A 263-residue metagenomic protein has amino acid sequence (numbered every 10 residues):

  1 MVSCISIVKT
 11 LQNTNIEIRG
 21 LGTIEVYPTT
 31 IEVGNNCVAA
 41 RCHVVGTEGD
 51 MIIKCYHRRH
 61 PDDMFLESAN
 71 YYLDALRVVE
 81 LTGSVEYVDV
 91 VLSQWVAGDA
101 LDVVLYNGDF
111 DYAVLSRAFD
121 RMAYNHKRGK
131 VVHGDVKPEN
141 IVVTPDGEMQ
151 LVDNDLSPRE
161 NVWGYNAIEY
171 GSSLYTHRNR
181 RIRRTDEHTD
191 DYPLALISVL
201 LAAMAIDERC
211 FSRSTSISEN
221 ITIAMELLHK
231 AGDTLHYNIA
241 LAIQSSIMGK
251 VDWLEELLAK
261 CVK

Functional and structural regions predicted by a protein language model:
V2-E48: ATP-binding glycine-rich phosphate-binding loop
P28, N35-Y72: ATP-binding glycine-rich loop module of kinase domains
N70-Y112: Conserved structural core of kinase catalytic domains
H126-T144: Catalytic-loop of the protein kinase fold
N140-N154: Conserved protein kinase catalytic/activation segment
G164-R180: Conserved activation segment of eukaryotic-like protein kinases, specifically the C-terminal portion of the activation
N179-H188: Conserved end of the kinase activation segment
A203-K263: Helical subdomain adjoining the active site within ATP-dependent kinase catalytic cores
